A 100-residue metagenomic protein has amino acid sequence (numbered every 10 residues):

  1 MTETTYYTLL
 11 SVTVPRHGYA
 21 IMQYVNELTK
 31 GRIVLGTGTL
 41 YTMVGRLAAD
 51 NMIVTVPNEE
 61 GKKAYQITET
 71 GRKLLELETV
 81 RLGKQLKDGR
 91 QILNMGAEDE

Functional and structural regions predicted by a protein language model:
M1-T39: N-terminal helix-turn-helix DNA-binding core of bacterial DNA-binding proteins
I21, L40, G71, L82: Conserved anionic group-binding/transfer micro-motifs
Y41-R46: Short, hydrophobic-biased segments on the C-terminal half of alpha helices that form "recognition helices"
A48-Q66: Beta-hairpin "wing" of winged helix-turn-helix
E60-T79: Basic, amphipathic "hinge/linker" alpha-helix immediately C-terminal to the N-terminal HTH DNA-binding motif
E76-E100: Amphipathic alpha-helical dimerization/coiled-coil segments that flank or bridge DNA-binding/regulatory modules
